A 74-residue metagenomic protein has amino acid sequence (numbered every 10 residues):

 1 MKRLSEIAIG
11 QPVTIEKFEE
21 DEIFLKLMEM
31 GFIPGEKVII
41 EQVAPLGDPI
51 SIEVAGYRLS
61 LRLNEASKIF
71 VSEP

Functional and structural regions predicted by a protein language model:
L4, L27-G31: Short, surface-exposed secondary-structure edge patches
L4-I7, Q42-A44: Replace "in large, NTP-powered and nucleic-acid-processing enzymes" with "in large, NTP-powered factors and other
E6-E19: Short, basic/aromatic beta-hairpin or loop at an interaction surface
G10, A44-P74: C-terminal structural segments of small proteins and small subunits
I15-E16, G31, S51-V54: Short, acidic/hydrophobic/Gly-rich beta-strand patch recurrent on exposed beta strands that often constitutes part
E22-K26: Short alpha-helix capping/helix-loop boundary micro-motifs
I33-I40: Conserved beta-strand/loop element in small beta-rich adapter and peptidoglycan-binding domains
